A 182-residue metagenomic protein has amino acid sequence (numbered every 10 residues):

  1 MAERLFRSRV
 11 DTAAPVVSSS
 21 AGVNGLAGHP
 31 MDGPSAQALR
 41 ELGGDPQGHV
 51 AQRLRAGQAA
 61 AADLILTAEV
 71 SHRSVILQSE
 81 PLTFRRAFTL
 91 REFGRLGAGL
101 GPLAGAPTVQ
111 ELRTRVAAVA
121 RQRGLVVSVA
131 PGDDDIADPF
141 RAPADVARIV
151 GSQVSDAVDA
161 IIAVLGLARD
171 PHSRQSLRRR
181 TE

Functional and structural regions predicted by a protein language model:
M1-E182: Short polar/charged helix/loop
